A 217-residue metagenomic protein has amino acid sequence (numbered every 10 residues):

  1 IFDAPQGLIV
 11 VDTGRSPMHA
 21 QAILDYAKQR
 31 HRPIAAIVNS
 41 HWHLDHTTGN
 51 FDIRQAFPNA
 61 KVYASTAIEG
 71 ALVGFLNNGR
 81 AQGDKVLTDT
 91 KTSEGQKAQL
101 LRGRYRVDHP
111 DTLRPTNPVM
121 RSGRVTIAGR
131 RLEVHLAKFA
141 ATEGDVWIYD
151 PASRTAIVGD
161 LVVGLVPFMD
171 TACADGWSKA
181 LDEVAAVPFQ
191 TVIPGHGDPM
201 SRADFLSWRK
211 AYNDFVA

Functional and structural regions predicted by a protein language model:
I1-Q29, V146-D160: Conserved beta-strand hairpin/beta-sheet module of binuclear metal-dependent hydrolase folds, prominently
F2, D12, A27, H41 (+7 more regions): Divalent metal-coordination and catalytic microenvironments
V11-G14, A35-H43, Y63-T66, A156-G159 (+1 more regions): Active-site neighborhood of phospho(di)ester-bond hydrolases with catalytic His/Asp-centered motifs
P17-M18, W42-T47, E69-L72, A141-G144 (+2 more regions): Active-site environment of divalent metal-dependent phosphoester hydrolases
M18-A64, V187-P188: Active-site metal-binding motif and surrounding structural segment of the metallo-beta-lactamase
V73-A137, E143, P151-A152, L181: Metallo-beta-lactamase
R131-P188: Active-site-proximal loop/helix segments of hydrolase catalytic cores
Y149, T155, D175-A217: Divalent-metal (often Zn2+) His-rich catalytic cores of metallo-beta-lactamase-fold enzymes
